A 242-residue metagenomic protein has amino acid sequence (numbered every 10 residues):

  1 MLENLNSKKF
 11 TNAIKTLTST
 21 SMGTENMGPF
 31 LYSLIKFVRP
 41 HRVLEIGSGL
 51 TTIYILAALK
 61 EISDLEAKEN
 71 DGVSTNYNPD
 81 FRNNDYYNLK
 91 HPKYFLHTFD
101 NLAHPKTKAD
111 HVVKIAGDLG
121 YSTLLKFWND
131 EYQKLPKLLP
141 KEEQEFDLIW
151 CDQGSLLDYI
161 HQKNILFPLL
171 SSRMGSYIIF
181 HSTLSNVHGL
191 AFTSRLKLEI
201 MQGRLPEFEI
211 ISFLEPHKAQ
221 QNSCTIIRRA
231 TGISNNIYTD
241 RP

Functional and structural regions predicted by a protein language model:
L2-V38, I53: Class I SAM-dependent methyltransferase Rossmann-like catalytic core, especially the SAM/SAH-binding loop
I35-S48, T52, G175: Proline-aspartate-enriched helix->loop->beta-strand connector
L50-A67, P79, D85-Y86: Conserved SAM-binding loop of SAM-dependent methyltransferases across substrates and taxa, primarily the Class I
S63-D64, H91-Y94, S172-S176: A short helix->loop->beta-strand "cap" motif at the edges of active sites that frequently abuts
E66-S74, Y94-N101: Conserved SAM-binding motif I beta-strand of class I
Y87-K93, N101-E145: S-adenosyl-L-methionine
D147-L157: A short SAM/SAH-binding and catalytic strip from SAM-dependent methyltransferases
S155-P242: C-terminal substrate-binding/active-site "lid" region of AdoMet-derived donor-dependent transferases
